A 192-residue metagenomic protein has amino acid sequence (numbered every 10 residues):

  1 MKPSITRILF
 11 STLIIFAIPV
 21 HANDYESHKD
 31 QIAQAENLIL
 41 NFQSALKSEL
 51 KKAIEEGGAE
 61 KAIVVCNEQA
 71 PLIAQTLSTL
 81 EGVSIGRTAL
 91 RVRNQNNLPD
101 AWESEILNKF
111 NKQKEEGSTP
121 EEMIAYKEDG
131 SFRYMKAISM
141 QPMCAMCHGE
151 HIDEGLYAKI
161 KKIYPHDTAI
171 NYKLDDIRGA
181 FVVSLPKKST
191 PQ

Functional and structural regions predicted by a protein language model:
M1-L9: Bacterial N-terminal signal peptides that target proteins for export
F10-I14: Hydrophobic helical h-region of N-terminal Sec-dependent signal peptides in bacterial secretory/periplasmic proteins
A17-P19: N-terminal signal peptide c-region/cleavage motif recognized by signal peptidases
A22-M140, G155-Q192: Extracytoplasmic c-type cytochrome modules immediately beyond a signal peptide or single-pass transmembrane anchor
Q141-H151: The canonical Cys-X-X-Cys-His
